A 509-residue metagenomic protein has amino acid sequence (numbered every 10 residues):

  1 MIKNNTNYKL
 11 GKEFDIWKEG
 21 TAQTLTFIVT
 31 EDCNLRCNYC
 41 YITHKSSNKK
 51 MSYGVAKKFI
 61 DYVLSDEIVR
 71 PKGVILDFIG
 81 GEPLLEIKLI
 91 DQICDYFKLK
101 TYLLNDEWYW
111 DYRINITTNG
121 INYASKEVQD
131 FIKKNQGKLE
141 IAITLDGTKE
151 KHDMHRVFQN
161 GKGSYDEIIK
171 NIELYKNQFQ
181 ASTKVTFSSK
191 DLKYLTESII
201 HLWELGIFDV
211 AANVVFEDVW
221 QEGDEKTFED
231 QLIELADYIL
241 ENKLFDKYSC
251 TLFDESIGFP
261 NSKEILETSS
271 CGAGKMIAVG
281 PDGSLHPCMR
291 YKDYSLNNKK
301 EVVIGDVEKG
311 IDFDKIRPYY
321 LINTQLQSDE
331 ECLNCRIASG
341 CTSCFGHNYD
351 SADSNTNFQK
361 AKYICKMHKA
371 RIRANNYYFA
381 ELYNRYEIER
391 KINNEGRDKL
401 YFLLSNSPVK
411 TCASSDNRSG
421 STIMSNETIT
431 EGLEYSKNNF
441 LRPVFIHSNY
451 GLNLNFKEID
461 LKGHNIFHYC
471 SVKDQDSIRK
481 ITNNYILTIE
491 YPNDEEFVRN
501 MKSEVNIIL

Functional and structural regions predicted by a protein language model:
M1-I2, T6-N7, G11-F14, L296 (+1 more regions): Radical SAM enzyme core and accessory elements
E19-G54, K399-E431, Y435, N439: Canonical Radical SAM [4Fe-4S] cluster-binding loop centered on the CxxxCxxC motif and its immediate flanking residues
I60, L64-D77, E86-V214, T430-N449 (+1 more regions): Radical SAM/AdoMet-radical enzyme domain recognition
Y62-I79, K360-K391, Y435-H447: Short Fe-S-cluster ligation motifs
E150-H155, D209-T227, K247-K263, H286 (+1 more regions): Flexible glycine/acidic-rich beta-alpha junction loops that bind and position SAM and/or redox cofactors in anaerobic
D230-P260, R290-T342: C-terminal accessory region of radical SAM enzymes
S270-G274: Short, small/polar residue-rich loop motifs at catalytic or cofactor-binding pockets
G280: Short, acidic, Ser/Thr-enriched surface-loop or helix-capping motifs
